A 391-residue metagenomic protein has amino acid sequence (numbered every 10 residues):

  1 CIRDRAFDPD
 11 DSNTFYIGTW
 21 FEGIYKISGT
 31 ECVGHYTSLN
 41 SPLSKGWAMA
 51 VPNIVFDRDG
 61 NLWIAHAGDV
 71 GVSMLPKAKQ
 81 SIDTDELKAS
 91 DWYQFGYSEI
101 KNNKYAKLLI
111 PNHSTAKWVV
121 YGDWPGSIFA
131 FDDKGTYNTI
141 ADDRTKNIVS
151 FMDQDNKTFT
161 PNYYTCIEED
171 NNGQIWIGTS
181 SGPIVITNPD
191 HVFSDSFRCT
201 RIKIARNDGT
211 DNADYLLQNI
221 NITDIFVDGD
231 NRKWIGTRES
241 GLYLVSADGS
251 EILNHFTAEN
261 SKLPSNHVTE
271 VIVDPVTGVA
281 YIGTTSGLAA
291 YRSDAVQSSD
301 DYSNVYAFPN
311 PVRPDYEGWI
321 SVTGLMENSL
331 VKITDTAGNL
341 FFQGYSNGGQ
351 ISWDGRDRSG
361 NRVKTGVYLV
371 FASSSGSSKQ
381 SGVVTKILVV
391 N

Functional and structural regions predicted by a protein language model:
R3-S12, S38-D59, Q94-S114, S150-N171 (+4 more regions): Short coil-to-beta transitions that initiate beta-strands within beta-rich domains
T14-I17, Y25, N61-A65, A116-V120 (+3 more regions): Conserved beta-propeller blade signature
G29-V33, L75-L87, A130-D143, I186-C199 (+2 more regions): Short loop/turn segments immediately following beta-strands, especially the blade-tip and inter-blade linker loops
P183-I184, N266-D300: Blade-level signature of beta-propeller repeat domains, shared across WD40, Kelch, NHL, RCC1 and BNR/Asp-box propellers
A289-E317, L340, V390-N391: Residue-level detector of functionally pivotal "anchor" positions at catalytic/ligand-binding pockets or at interdomain
D301-K332, Q350-W353, S378-S381: Glycine-centered coil/turn sites that cap beta-strands in beta-rich domains
L330-F341, Y368-V370: Short, glycine-anchored, charge-dense loop/turn motifs used at functional sites
S346-K379: Short, surface-exposed loop/turn motifs with a glycine/proline- and acidic-biased composition
